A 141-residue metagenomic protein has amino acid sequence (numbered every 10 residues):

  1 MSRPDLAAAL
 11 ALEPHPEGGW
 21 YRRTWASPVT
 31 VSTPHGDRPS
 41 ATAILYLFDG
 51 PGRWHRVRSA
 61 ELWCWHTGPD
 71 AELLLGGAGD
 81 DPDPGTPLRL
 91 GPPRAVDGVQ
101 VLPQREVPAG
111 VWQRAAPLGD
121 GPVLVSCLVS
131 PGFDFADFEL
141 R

Functional and structural regions predicted by a protein language model:
M1-R105, W112-A116, D120-P122, C127-L140: Non-catalytic, conserved peripheral segments adjacent to functional cores
